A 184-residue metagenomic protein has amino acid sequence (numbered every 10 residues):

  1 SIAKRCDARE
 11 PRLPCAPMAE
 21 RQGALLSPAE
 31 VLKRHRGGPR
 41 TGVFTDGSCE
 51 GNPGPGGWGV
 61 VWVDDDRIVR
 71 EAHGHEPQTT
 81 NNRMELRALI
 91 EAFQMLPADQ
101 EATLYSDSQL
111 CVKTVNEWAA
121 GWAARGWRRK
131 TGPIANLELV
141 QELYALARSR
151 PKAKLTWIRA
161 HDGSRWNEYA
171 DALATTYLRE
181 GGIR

Functional and structural regions predicted by a protein language model:
E20-A24: Short acidic, low-complexity intrinsically disordered linear motifs used for protein-protein interactions
L25-R87, E91-Q100, A172, T176-G182: RNase H-like nuclease fold core
T41, G47-P55, L89-Y169, L178: RNase H catalytic domain
K152, I183-R184: Flexible, low-complexity interdomain linkers flanking nucleic-acid-processing modules
